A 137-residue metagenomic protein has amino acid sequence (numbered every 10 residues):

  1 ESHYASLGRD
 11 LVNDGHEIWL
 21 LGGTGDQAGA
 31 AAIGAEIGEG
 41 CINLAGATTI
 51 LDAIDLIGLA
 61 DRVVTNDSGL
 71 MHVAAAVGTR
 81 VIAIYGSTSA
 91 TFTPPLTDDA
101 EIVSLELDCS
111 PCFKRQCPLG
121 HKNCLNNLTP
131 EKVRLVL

Functional and structural regions predicted by a protein language model:
E1-G86: Donor-binding and catalytic core of enzymes assembling or modifying cell-surface/extracellular glycoconjugates
N43-L44, A75-L137: Nucleotide-sugar donor-binding patch of glycosyltransferase catalytic domains
